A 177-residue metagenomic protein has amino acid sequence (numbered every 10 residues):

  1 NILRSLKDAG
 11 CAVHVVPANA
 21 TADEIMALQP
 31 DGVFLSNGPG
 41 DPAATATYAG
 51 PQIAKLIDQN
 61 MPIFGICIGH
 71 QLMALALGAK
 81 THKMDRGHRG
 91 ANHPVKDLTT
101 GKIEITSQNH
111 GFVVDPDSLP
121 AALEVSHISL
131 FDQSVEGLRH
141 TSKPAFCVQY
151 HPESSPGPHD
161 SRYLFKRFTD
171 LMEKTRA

Functional and structural regions predicted by a protein language model:
N1-V15: Short helix-loop-beta junction
L3, T106-S107, F146-Y150: Active-site-proximal beta-strand elements of phosphoester/diester hydrolases
V16-E24: Short acidic loop-to-helix transition motifs that present clustered carboxylates
I25, Q29-D31, P152: Proline-aspartate-enriched helix->loop->beta-strand connector
G32, N37-P116, G157-T175: Cysteine-nucleophile active-site neighborhood
G38, K143, E153: Flexible loop residues that form catalytic and substrate-binding hotspots at small-molecule/glycan-binding clefts
G101-K143: Catalytic beta-strand/loop cores that center a nucleophilic Ser/Cys/Thr and support acyl-enzyme chemistry
